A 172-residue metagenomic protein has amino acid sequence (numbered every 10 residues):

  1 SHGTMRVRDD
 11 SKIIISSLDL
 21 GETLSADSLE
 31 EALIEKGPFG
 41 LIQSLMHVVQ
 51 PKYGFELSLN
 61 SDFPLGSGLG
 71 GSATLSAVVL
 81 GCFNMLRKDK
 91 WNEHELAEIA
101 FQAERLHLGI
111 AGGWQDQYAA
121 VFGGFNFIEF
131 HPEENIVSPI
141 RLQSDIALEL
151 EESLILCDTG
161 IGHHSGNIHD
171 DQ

Functional and structural regions predicted by a protein language model:
S1-A103: Anion-binding (especially nucleotide phosphate/pyrophosphate-binding) glycine-rich loop and adjoining beta-alpha core
K12-S17, G21-A26, M85-Q172: ATP-dependent small-molecule kinase catalytic core of the GHMP/sugar-kinase superfamily and closely related
